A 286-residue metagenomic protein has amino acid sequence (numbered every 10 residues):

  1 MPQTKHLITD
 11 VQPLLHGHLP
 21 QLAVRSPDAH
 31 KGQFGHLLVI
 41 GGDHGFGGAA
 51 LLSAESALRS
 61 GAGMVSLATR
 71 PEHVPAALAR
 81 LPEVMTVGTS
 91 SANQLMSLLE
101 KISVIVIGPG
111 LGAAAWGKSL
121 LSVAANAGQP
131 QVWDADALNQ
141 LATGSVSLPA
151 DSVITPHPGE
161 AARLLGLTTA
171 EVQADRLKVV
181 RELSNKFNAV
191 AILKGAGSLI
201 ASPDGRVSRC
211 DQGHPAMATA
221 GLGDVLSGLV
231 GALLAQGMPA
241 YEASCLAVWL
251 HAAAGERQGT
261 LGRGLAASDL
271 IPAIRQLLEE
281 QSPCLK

Functional and structural regions predicted by a protein language model:
M1-V132, N139-V153, P158, A162-K286: Small-residue (G/A/S/T)-rich helix-start motifs and N-terminal tracts that mark the onset
